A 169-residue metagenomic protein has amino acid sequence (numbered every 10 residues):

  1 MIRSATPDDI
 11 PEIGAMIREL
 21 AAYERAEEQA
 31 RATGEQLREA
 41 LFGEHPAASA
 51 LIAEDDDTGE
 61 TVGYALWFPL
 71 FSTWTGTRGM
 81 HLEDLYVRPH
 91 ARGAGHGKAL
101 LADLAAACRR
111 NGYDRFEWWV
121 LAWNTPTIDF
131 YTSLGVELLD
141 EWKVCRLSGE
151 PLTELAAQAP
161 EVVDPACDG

Functional and structural regions predicted by a protein language model:
M1-I13: A short beta-loop-alpha structural element at the N-terminal edge of CoA-dependent acyl/N-acetyltransferase catalytic
G14-A40: Conserved GNAT-fold acetyl-CoA-binding loop/helix
E39-I52, H81: A short helix-loop-beta-strand connector motif used in the catalytic cores of GNAT acetyltransferases and, in some
A48-A65, R88: Conserved beta-hairpin
W67-W74: A conserved beta-strand-loop-helix scaffold within acyl/acetyltransferase catalytic domains
A91, G95-D103: Conserved acetyl-CoA pyrophosphate-binding loop and the N-cap/start of the following alpha-helix in GNAT-like
C108-V120: Conserved GNAT acetyl-CoA-binding A-motif
W118-T127, R146-E150: Conserved beta-strand-loop-alpha-helix junction that forms the acyl-donor binding cleft
